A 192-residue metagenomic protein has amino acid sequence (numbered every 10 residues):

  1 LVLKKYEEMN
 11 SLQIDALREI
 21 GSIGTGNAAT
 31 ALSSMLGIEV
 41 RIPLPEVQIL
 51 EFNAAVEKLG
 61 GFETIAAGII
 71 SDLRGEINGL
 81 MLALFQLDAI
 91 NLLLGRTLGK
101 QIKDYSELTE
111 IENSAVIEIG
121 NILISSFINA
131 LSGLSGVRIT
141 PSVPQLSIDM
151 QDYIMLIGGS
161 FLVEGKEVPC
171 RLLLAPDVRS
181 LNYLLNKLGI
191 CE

Functional and structural regions predicted by a protein language model:
V2-E192: Composition-driven recognition of glycine/serine/threonine/acidic- and proline-rich low-complexity segments and repeats
